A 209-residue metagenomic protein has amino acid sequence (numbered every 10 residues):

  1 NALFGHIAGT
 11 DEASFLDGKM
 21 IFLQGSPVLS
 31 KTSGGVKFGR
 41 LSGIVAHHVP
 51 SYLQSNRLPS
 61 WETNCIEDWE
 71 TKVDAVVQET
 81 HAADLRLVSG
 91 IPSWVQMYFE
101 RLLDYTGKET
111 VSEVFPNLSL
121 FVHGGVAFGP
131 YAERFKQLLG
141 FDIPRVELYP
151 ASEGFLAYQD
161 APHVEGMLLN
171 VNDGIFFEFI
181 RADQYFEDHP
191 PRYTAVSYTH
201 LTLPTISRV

Functional and structural regions predicted by a protein language model:
N1-E12: Conserved structural elements of the adenylate-forming
H6-I7, P204-I206: Low-complexity, intrinsically disordered/propeptide-like segments
E12-F15, E113-F115: Solvent-exposed alpha-helices and their adjacent loops that cap or buttress functional pockets in soluble metabolic
F15-D17, G107: Short, glycine/acidic-rich hinge or "gate" loops at secondary-structure transitions that mediate conformational
G18, L23-S26, K31-R40: Carboxylate/His-rich catalytic cores and anion/metal-binding grooves
T32, V36-L201, S207-R208: Active-site glycine/GP-rich loop and adjacent strand/helix microenvironment that borders small-molecule binding pockets
